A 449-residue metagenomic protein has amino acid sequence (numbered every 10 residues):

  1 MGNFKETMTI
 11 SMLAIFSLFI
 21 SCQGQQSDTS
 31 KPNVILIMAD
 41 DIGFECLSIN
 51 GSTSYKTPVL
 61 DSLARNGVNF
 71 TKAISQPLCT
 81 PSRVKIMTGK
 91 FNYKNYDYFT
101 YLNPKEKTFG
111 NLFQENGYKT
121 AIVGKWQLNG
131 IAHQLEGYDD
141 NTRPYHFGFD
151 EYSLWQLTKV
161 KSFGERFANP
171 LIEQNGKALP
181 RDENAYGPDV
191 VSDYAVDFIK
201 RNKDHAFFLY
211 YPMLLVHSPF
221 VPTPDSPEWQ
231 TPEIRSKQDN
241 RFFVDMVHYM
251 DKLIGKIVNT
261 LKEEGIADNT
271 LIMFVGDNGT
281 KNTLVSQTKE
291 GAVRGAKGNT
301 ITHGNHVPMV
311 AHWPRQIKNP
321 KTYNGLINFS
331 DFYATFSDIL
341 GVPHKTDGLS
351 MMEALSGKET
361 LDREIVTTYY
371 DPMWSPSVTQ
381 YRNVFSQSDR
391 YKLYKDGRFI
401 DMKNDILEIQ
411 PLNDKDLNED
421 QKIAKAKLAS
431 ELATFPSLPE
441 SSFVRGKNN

Functional and structural regions predicted by a protein language model:
G2-N3, M8, C22-K395, M402 (+1 more regions): Formylglycine-dependent sulfatase
I10-F19: Bacterial N-terminal signal peptides
